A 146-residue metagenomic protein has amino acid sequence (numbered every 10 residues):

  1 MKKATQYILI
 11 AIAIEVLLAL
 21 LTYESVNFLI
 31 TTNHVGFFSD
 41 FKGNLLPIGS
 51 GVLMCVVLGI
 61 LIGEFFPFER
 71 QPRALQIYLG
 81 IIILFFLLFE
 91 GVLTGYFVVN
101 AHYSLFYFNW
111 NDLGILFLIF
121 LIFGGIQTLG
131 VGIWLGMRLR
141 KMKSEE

Functional and structural regions predicted by a protein language model:
M1-E146: Juxtamembrane/disordered regions of integral membrane proteins
